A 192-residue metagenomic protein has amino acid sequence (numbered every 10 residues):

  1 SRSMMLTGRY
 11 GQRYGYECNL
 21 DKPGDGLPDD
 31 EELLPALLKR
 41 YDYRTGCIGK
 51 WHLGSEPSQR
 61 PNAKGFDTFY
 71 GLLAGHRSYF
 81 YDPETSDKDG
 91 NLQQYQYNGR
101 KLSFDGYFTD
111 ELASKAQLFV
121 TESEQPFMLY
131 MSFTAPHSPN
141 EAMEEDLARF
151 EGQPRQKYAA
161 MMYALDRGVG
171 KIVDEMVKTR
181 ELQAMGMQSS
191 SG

Functional and structural regions predicted by a protein language model:
S1-G192: Formylglycine-dependent sulfatase
